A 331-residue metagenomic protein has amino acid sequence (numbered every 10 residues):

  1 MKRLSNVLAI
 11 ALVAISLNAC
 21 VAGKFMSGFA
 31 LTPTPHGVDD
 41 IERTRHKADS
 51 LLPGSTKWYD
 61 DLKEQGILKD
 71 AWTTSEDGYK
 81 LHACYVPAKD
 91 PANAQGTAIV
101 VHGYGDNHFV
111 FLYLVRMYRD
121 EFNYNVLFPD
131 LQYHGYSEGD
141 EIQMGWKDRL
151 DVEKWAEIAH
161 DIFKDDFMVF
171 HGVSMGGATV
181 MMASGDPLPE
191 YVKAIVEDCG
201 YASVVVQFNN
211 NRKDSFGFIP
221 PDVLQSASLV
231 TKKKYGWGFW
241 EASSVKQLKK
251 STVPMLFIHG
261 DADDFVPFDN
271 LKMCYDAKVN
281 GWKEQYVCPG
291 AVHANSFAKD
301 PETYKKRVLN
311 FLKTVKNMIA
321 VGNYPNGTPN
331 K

Functional and structural regions predicted by a protein language model:
A19-T74: An N-terminal hydrophobic leader/cap segment in hydrolases
Y104-Y118, D269: The serine-hydrolase catalytic nucleophile loop
L114, V253, P267-D276: Short alpha-helix in the alpha/beta-hydrolase fold that links the catalytic acid
V115-E138: Conserved alpha/beta-hydrolase
I142-F163: Alpha/beta-hydrolase active-site loop
M182-W237: Hydrolase active-site cap/lid region
K250-T252, F257-H259, D263: Short beta-strand/loop motif that positions the catalytic acidic residue of the alpha/beta-hydrolase fold
A291-P301: Catalytic histidine-centered segment of alpha/beta-hydrolase-like enzymes
